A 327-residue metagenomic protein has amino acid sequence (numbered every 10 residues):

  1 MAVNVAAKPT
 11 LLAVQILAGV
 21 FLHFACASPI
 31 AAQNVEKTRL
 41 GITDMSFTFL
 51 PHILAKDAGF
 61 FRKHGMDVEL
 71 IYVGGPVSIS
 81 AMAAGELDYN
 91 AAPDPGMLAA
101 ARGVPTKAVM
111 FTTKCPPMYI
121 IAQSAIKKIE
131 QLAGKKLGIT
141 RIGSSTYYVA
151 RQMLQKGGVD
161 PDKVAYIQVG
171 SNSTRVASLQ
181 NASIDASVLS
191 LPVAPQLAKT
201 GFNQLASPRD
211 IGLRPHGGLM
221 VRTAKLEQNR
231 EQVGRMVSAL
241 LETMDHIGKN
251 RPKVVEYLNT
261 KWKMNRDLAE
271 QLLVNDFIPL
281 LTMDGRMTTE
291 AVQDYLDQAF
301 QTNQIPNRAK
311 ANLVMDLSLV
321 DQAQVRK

Functional and structural regions predicted by a protein language model:
M1-T10: N-terminal secretory signal peptides that target proteins for export/translocation
A13-A25: Bacterial N-terminal signal peptides
A27-A32: Boundary at the C-terminal end of the N-terminal hydrophobic targeting segment
Q33-V169, R175-N181, D185-L191, F202-L213: Short, glycine-/small- and polar/acidic-enriched structural segments that line small-molecule recognition paths
L87, Q180, D276-A291, D321-K327: Short amphipathic alpha-helical segments at helix boundaries and their inter-helical linkers
D94-P95, Y166-I167, S173-W262: Pocket-lining segment of extracytoplasmic ligand-binding domains
Q228-P306: Secondary-structure end/capping motifs
D297-K327: Conserved C-terminal helix/tail region of periplasmic/extracytoplasmic solute-binding proteins
